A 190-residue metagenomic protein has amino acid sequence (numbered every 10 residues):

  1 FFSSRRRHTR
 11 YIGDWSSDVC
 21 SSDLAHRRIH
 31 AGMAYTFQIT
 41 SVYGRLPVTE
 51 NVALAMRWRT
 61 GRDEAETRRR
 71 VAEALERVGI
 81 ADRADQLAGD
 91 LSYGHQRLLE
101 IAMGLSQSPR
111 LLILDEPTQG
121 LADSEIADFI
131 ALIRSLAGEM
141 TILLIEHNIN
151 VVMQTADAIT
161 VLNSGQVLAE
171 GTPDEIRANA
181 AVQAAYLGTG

Functional and structural regions predicted by a protein language model:
F1-V19: Single conserved hydrophobic/aromatic residue that forms the stacking wall/gate of nucleotide- or nucleobase-binding
C20-I39, E64-R68, D85, P173-A181: ABC ATPase NBD coupling module
D23-R27, Y43-T67, R77, G171 (+1 more regions): ABC-type ATPase nucleotide-binding domains, specifically the catalytic core motifs of the NBD
E64-L87, R110, A131: Conserved ABC ATPase "signature" region
L112-E116: Catalytic Walker B motif of ABC-type/P-loop ATPase nucleotide-binding domains
I126-G138: Helical segment within the ABC ATPase nucleotide-binding domain
